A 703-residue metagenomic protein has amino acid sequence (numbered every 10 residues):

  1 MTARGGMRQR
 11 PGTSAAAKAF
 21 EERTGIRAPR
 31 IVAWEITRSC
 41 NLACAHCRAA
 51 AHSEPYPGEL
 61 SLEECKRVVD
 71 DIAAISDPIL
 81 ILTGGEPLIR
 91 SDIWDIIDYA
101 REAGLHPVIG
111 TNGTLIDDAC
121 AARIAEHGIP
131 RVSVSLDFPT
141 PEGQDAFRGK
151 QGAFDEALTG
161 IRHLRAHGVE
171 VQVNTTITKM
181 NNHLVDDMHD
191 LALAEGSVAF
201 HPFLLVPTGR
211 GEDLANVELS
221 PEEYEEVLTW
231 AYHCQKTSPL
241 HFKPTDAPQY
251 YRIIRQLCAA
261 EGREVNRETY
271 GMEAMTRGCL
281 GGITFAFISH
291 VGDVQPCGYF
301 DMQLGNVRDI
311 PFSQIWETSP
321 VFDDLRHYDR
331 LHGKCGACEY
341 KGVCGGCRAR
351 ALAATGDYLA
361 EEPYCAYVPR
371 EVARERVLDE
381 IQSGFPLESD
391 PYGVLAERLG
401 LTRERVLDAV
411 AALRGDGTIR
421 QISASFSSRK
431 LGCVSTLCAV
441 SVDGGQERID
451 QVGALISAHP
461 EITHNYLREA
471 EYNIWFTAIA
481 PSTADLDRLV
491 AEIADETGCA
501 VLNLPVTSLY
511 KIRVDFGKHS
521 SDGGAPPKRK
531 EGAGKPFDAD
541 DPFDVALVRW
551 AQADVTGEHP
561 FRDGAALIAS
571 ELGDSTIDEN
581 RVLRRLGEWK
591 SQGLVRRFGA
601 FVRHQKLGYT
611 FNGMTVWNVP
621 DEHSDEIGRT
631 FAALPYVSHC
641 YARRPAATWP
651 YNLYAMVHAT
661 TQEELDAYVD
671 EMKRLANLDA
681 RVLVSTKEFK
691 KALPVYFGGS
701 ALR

Functional and structural regions predicted by a protein language model:
M1-A33, G271-E273, P320: N-terminal [4Fe-4S]-dependent radical SAM core
I26-E64: Canonical Radical SAM [4Fe-4S] cluster-binding loop centered on the CxxxCxxC motif and its immediate flanking residues
L62-T83, I89-S220: Radical SAM/AdoMet-radical enzyme domain recognition
G168, E222-E268, D293-G346: C-terminal accessory region of radical SAM enzymes
M180, H201-L219, H241-A259, Q303 (+2 more regions): Flexible glycine/acidic-rich beta-alpha junction loops that bind and position SAM and/or redox cofactors in anaerobic
C279-I283: Short, small/polar residue-rich loop motifs at catalytic or cofactor-binding pockets
D329-V372: Cysteine-cluster motifs in flexible loop/terminal segments that predominantly coordinate metals
A373-R703: A compositional/biophysical signature of low hydrophobicity enriched in polar/charged and small residues
